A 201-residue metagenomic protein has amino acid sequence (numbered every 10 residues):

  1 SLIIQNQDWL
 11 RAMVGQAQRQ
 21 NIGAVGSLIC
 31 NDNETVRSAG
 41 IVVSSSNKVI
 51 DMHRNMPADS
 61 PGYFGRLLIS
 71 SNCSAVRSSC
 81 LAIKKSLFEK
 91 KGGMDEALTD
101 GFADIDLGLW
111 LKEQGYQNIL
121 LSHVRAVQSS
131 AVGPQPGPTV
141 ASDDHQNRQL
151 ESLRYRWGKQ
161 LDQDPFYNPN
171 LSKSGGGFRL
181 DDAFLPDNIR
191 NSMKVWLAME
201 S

Functional and structural regions predicted by a protein language model:
S1-L2, V25, L98, L111 (+1 more regions): Conserved structural-core and active-site-/substrate-pathway-adjacent residues in large, well-folded domains of enzymes
L2-V49, Q117: Conserved donor NDP-sugar-binding/catalytic core segment of glycosyltransferases
I4-Q5, D32-V36, G101, V127-S129 (+1 more regions): Flexible loop/turn segments at secondary-structure boundaries
W9-M13, L67-G92, A97-R125: A short, conserved alpha-helix in the catalytic core of glycosyltransferases
V14, G40, G108-L109, L150-R154: Non-transmembrane alpha-helical segments in soluble domains of secreted/periplasmic/extracellular proteins
G23, D32-E34, S45-N72, A82 (+2 more regions): C-terminal, non-catalytic tails of nucleotide-sugar-dependent glycosyltransferases
V25-L28, L121-S122, S129: Short glycine/serine/threonine-enriched helix-capping/active-site loop that flanks the nucleotide-sugar donor pocket
